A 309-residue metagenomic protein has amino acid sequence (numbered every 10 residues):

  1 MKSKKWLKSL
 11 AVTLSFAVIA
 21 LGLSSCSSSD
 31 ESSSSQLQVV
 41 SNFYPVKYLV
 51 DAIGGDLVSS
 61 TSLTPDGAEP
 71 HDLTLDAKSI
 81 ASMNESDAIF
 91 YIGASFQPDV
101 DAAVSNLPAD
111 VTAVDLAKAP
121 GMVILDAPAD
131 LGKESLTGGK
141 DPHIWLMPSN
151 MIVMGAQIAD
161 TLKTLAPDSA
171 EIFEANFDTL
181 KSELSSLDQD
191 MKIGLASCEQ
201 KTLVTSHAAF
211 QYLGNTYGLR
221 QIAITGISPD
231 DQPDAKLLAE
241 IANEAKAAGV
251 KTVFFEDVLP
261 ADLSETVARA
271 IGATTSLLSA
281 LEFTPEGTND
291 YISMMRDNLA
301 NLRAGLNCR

Functional and structural regions predicted by a protein language model:
K2, W6-V12, G22-R309: Extracytoplasmic metal-acquisition and chelation regions
